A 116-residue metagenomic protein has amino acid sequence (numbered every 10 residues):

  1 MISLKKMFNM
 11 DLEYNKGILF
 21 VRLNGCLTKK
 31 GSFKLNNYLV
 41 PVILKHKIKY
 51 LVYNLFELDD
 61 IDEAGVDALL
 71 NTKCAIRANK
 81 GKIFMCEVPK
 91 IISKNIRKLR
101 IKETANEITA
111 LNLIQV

Functional and structural regions predicted by a protein language model:
M1-D59, C74-V116: STAS-like cytosolic regulatory interaction modules
N36-N37, V66-L69: Charged helix-capping and loop-helix junction motifs
D62-E63: Catalytic nucleophile serine of serine hydrolases, specifically the conserved "nucleophile elbow" pentapeptide
